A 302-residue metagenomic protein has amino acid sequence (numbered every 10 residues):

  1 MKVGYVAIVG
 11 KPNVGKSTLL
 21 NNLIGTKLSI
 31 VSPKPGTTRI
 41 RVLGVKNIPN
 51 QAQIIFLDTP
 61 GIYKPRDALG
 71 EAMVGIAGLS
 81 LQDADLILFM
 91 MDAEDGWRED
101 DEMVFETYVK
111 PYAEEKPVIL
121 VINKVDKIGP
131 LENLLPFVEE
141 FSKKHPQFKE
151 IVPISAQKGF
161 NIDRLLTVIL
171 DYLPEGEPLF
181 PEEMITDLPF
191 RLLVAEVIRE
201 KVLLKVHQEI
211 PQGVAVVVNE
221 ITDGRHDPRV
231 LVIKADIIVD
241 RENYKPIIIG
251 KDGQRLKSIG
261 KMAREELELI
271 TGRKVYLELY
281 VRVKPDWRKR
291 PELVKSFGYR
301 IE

Functional and structural regions predicted by a protein language model:
M1-Q82, L86, M91: Conserved G1/Walker A P-loop phosphate-binding module
A7, N21, I40, G44 (+12 more regions): Solvent-exposed alpha-helical segments within well-ordered globular domains of core cellular machineries
G15, N161, R255: Conserved glycine(s) of the Walker
T26, V45-P49, P65, A84-I87 (+7 more regions): Conserved, well-folded catalytic cores of nucleic-acid-processing and energy-transducing macromolecular machines
T38, Y63-K64, G96-W97, I128-G129 (+1 more regions): Catalytic P-loop NTPase motifs of RecA-like helicase/translocase cores
N50-Q51, A72-K149, T222-D227: Conserved C-terminal guanine-recognition region of P-loop GTPase G domains, centered on the G4
K116-I119, D126-T186: Canonical P-loop GTPase G-domain recognition
F190-E302: P-loop NTP-binding site
